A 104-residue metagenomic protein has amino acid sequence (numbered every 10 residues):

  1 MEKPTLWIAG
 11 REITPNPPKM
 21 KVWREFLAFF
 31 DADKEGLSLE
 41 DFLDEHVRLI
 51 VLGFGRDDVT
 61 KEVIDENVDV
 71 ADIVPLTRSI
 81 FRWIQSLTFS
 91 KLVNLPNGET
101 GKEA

Functional and structural regions predicted by a protein language model:
M1-K3: A short, compositionally biased
N16-A104: Short, surface-exposed, charged amphipathic helix/loop patches that serve as local interaction elements
